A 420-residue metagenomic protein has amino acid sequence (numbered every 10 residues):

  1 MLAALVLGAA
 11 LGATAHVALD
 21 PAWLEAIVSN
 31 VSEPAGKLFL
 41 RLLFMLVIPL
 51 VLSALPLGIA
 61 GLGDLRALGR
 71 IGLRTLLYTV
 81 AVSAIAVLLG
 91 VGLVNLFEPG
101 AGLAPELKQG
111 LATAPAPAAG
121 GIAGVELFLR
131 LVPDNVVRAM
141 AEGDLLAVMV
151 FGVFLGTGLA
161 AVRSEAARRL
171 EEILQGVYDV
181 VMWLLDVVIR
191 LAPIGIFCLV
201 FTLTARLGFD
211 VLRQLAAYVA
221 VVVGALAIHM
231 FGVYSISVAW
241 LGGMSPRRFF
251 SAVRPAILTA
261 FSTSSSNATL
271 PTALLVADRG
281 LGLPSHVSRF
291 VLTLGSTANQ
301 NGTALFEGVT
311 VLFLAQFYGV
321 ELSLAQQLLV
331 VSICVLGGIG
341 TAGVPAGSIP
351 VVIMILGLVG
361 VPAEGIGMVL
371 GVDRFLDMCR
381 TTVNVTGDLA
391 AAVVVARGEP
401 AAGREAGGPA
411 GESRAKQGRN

Functional and structural regions predicted by a protein language model:
L2, A9-A13, L24, V28 (+3 more regions): Signature of multi-pass transmembrane helix bundles
L24-V31, G69, F209-A217, S245-R254 (+2 more regions): Membrane-water interface of transmembrane alpha-helices in multipass transporters/channels
L42, V80-A84, L88, V223-I228 (+5 more regions): Hydrophobic transmembrane alpha-helical segments of multi-pass transport and channel proteins
L43-L46, G124-V125, G143-A147, D186-I189 (+6 more regions): Membrane-interfacial loop-to-helix junctions in multi-pass transporters
V47-V51, G195, S265-A273, V287 (+3 more regions): Transmembrane helix boundary and interhelical junction motifs in multipass membrane proteins
A60-A67, G102-L103, V162-R168, G176 (+6 more regions): Juxtamembrane helix-boundary/capping and inter-helix hinge elements in multi-pass membrane proteins
P255-G338, A392, A402-R414: Helix-loop-helix junctions within the multi-pass membrane cores of secondary transporters/permeases
A346-G411: Hydrophobic alpha-helical transmembrane segments of membrane transport and translocation systems, primarily multi-pass
